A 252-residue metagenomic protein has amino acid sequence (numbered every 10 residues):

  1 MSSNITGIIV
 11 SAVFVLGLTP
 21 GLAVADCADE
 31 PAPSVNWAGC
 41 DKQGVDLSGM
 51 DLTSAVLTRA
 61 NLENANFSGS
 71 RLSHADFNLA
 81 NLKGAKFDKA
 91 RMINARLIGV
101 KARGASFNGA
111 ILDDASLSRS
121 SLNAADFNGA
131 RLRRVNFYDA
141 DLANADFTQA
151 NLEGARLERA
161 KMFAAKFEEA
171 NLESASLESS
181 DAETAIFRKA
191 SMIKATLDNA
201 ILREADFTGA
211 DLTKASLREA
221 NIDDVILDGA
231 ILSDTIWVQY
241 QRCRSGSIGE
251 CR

Functional and structural regions predicted by a protein language model:
M1-V10: Bacterial N-terminal signal peptides that target proteins for export
I9-P20: Bacterial N-terminal signal peptides
A23-R252: Tandem repeat scaffolds
